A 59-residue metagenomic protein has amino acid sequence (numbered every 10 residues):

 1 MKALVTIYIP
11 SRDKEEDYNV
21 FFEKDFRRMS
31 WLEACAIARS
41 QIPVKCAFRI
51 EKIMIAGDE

Functional and structural regions predicted by a protein language model:
M1-S11: A short beta-strand micro-motif
V5, Y18, E51-I53: Amphipathic alpha-helical segments in structured regions that serve as interaction surfaces
I9, Y18, W31, P43-V44 (+1 more regions): Helix-coil modules at protein/domain termini and other flexible surface or pore-lining loops, especially C-terminal
S11-D13, E59: Solvent-exposed strand-loop boundary residues in beta-sheet-rich modules
E16-S30: A short, exposed loop/beta-hairpin motif centered on an aromatic-Gly-Thr core
A34-A38: Short amphipathic, charge-patterned alpha-helical segments
R39-E59: Short, mixed-charge low-complexity intrinsically disordered segments
